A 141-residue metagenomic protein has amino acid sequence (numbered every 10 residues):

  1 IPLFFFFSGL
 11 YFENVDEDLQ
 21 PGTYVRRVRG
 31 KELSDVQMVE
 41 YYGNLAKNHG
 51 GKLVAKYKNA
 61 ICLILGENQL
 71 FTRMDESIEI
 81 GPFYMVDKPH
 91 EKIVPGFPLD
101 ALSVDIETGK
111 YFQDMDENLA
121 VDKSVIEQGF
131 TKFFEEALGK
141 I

Functional and structural regions predicted by a protein language model:
I1-I141: Anionic-ligand binding patches
